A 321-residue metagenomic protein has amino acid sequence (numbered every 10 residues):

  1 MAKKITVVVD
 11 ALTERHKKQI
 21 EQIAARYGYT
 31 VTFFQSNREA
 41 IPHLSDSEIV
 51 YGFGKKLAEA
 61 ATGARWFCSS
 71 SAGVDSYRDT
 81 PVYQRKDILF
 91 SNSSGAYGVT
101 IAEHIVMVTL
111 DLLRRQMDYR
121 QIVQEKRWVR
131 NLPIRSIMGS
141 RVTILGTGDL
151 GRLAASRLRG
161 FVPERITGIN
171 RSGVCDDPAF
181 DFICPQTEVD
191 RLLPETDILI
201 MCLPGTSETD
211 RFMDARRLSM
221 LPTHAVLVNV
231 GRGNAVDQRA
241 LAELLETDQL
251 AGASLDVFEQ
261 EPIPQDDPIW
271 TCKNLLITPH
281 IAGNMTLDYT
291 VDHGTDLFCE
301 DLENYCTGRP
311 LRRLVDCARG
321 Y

Functional and structural regions predicted by a protein language model:
M1-S47: N-terminal glycine-/charge-rich "phosphate-binding" loop or analogous flexible N-terminal tail
Q19-Q22, I41-L44, L57-T62, Y77-R85 (+2 more regions): Short loop/helix-cap segments at secondary-structure boundaries that form the rim of catalytic
D46-V123: Phosphate/diphosphate ligand-binding glycine-rich loop within oxidoreductases
G54, S71, L203-P204, V230-G231 (+1 more regions): Glycine-rich, N-terminal phosphate-binding loop of Rossmann-like dinucleotide-binding domains
A102-D118, F161, D296-R309: Oxidoreductase and adenylate-handling cofactor-binding alpha/beta cores
R120-L153: Glycine-rich NAD(P)-binding loop of Rossmann-like domains
E164, G173-P268: Rossmann-like adenosine-cofactor binding region
H224, V230-Y321: Rossmann-like dinucleotide-binding domain for NAD(H)/NADP(H)
